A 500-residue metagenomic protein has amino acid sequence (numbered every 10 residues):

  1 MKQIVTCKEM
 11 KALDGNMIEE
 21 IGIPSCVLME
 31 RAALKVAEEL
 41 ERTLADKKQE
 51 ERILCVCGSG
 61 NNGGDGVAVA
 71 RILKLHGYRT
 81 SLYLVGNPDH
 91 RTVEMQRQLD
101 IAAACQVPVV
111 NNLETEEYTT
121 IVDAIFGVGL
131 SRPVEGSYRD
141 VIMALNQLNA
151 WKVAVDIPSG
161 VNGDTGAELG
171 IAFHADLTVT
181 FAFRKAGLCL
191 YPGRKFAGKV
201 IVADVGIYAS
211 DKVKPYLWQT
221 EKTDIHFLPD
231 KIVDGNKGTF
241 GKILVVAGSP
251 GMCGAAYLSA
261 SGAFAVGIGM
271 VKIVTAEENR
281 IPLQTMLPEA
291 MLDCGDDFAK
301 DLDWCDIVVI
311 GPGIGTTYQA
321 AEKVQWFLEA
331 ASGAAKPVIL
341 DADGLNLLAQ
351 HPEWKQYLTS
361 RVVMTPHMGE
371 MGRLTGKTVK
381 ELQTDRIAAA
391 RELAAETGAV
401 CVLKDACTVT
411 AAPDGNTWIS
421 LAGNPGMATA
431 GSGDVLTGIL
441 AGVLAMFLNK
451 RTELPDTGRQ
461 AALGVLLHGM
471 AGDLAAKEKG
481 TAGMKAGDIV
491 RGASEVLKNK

Functional and structural regions predicted by a protein language model:
M1-L82, T92, L188-V338, N346-V363 (+1 more regions): Small-residue (G/A/S/T)-rich helix-start motifs and N-terminal tracts that mark the onset
A68-N146, I281-D293, A299-K300: N-terminal small/polar loop signature for handling phosphorylated ligands or for N-terminal nucleophile
V85, I157, A276: Active-site loop/turn elements of alpha/beta-hydrolase fold enzymes, especially the short glycine-/histidine-rich
Q98-L99, Y138-I142, A175, V324 (+2 more regions): Amphipathic alpha-helical segments in well-structured domains
T115-T119, A172, L302-D303, Y357-L358: A short, aliphatic-rich alpha-helical micro-motif
Y118-T120, I125-P215: Internal gly/pro-rich beta-alpha loop/helix module that stabilizes soluble enzyme cofactors or their anionic handles
